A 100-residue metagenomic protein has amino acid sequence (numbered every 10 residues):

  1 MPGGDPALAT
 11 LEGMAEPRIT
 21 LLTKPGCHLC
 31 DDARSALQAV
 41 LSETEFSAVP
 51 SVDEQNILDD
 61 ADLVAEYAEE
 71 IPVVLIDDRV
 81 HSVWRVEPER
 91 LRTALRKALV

Functional and structural regions predicted by a protein language model:
P2-P17, Q38, L58, R79 (+1 more regions): Non-globular targeting/processing and membrane-anchoring segments
L11-E43: Local sequence-structure signature of Cys/Sec-based thiol-disulfide redox active-site neighborhoods
L22, Q55, V83: Small/polar loops that bind or transfer phosphate-bearing groups
S47-A61: Thiol-based oxidoreductase modules, predominantly thioredoxin-like and allied folds used for disulfide exchange
V64: Acidic helix N-cap motif at the loop->helix transition within catalytic regions of sugar-transfer enzymes
P72-V80: A short, hydrophobic beta-strand/beta-hairpin element that forms part of a small beta-sheet core
